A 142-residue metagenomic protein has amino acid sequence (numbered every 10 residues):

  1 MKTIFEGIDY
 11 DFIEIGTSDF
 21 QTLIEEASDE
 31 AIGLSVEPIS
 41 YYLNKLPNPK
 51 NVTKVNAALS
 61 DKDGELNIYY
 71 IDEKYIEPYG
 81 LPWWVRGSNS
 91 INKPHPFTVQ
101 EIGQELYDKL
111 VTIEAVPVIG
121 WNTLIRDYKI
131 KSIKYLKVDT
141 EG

Functional and structural regions predicted by a protein language model:
M1-Y10, K93-G142: Short internal loop-to-helix segment that lines adenine-nucleotide cofactor pockets
M1-Y75, W84-V85: SAM cofactor-binding core of SAM-dependent methyltransferases, primarily the Rossmann-like beta-alpha-beta module
D19, V52-K54, E77, I102-Y107 (+1 more regions): Residue-level detector of functional hotspots within protein domains
G64, P78, R126: Short acidic, gly/pro-rich beta-turn/loop elements at beta-sheet edges and active-site/ligand-binding grooves
E65, S88, A115: A residue-level signal for beta-strand positions that form part of recognition/binding surfaces within mature
I68-Q100: A contiguous, low-structure linker/loop signature
